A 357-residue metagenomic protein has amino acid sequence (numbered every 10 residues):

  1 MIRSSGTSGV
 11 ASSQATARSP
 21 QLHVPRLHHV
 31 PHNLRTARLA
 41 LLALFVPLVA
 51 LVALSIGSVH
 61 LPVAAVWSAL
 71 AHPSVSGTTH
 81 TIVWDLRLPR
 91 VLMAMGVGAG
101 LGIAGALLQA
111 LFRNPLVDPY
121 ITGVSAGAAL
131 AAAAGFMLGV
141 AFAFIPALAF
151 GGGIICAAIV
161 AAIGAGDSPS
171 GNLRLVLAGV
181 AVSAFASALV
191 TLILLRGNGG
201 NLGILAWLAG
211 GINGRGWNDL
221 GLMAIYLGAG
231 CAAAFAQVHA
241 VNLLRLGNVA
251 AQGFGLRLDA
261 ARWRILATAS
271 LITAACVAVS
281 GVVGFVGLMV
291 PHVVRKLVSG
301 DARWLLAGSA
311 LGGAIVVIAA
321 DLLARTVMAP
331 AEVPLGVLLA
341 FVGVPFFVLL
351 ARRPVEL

Functional and structural regions predicted by a protein language model:
I2-L357: Alpha-helical transmembrane segments in inner-membrane proteins
